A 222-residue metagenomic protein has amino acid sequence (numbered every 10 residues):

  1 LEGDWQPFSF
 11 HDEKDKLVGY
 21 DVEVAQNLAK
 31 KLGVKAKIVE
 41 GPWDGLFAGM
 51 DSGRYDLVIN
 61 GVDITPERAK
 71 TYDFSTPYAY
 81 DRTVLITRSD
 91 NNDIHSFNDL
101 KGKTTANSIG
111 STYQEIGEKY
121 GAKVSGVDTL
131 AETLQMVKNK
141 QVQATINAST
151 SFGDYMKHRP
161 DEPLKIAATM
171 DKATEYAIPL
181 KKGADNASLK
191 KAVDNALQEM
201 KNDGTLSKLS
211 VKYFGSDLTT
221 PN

Functional and structural regions predicted by a protein language model:
L1-G61: Extracytoplasmic small-molecule ligand-binding "clamshell" domains of the periplasmic binding protein/Venus flytrap
L1-W5, V39-D44, G53, L57-T65 (+5 more regions): Beta->alpha turn/N-cap motifs
W5, Y20-V22, K37-A48, N92 (+3 more regions): Short helix-initiation/N-cap motifs at beta->coil->alpha
V22-K31, I109-S111, E175-D217: Extended ligand-binding regions for polar small-molecule ligands
G33-K35, D51-N60, K103, K138-S151 (+1 more regions): Alpha-to-beta junction loops
G45-A48, V62-K70, I116-K119, Q143-A173: A ligand-binding cleft/hinge motif common to bilobed small-molecule-binding domains
Y80-T87, G153-D194, S216-N222: Periplasmic-binding protein-like
R88-T104: Flexible hinge/capping segments at coil-to-helix
